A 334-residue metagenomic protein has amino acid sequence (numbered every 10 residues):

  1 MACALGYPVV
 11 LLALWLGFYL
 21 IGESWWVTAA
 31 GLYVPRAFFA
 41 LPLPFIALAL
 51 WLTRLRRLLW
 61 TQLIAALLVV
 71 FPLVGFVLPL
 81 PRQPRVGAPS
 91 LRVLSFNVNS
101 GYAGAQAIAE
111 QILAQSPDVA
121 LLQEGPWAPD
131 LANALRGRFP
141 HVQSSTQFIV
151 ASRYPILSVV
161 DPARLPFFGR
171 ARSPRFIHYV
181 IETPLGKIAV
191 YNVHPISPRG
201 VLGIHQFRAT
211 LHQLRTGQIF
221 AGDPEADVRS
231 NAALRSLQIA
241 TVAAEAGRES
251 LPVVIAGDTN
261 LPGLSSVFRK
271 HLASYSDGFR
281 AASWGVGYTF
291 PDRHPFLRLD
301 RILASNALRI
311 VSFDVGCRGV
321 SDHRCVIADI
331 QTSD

Functional and structural regions predicted by a protein language model:
M1-A134, D334: N-terminal, active-site-proximal structural segment of metallo-dependent hydrolase catalytic domains
V93, N99-L113, E124-S333: Soluble catalytic domains of enzymes that build or remodel membrane lipids, polysaccharides, and related
